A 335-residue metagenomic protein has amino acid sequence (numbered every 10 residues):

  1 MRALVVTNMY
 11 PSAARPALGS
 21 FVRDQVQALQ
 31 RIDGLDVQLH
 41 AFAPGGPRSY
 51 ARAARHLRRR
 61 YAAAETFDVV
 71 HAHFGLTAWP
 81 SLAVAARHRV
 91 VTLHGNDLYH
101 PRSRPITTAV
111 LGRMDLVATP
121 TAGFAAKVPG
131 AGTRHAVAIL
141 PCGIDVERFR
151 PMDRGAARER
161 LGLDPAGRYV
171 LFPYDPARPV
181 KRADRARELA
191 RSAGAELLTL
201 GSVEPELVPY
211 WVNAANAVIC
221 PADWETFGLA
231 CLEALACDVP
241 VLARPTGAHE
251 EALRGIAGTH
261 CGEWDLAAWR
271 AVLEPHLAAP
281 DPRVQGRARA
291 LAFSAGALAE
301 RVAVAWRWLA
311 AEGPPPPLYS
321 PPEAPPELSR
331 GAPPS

Functional and structural regions predicted by a protein language model:
L4, D164-K181, R187-R191: Conserved donor-binding/catalytic core segment of Leloir-type glycosyltransferases
A17, R48, W264, A278-A310 (+1 more regions): A charged, aromatic-enriched C-terminal amphipathic alpha-helix characteristic of glycosyltransferases across folds
A72-T77: Short His-centered aromatic/hydrophobic patch
L111, Y210-A215, V302: Short alpha-helical donor nucleotide-sugar binding micro-motif in glycosyltransferases
R150-L163: A short helix/loop element that forms part of the nucleotide-sugar donor recognition site in Leloir-type
D223: Aromatic "clamp/platform" in nucleotide-sugar-dependent glycosyltransferases that forms part of the donor/acceptor
P240-A243: Short hydrophobic beta-strand element within catalytic cores of glycosyltransferases and related nucleotide-activated
G255-A267, E274-A279: Conserved acidic donor-binding segment of nucleotide-sugar-dependent glycosyltransferases
